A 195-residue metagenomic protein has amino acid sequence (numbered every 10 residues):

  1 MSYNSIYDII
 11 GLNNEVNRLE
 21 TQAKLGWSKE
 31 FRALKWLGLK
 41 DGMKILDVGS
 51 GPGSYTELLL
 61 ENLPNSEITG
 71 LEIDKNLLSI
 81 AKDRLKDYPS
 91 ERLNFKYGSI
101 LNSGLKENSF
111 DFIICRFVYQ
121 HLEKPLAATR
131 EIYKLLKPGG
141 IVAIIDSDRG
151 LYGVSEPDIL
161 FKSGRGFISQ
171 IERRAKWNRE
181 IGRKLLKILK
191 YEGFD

Functional and structural regions predicted by a protein language model:
Y3-W27: Class I SAM-dependent methyltransferase Rossmann-like catalytic core, especially the SAM/SAH-binding loop
K24-D41, L58: Conserved alpha-helix/loop element of class I SAM-dependent methyltransferases that forms part of the SAM/SAH-binding
L46, P52-N102: Class I SAM-dependent methyltransferase SAM/SAH-binding core
L101-F112: A short acidic, Gly/Pro-enriched loop at the edge of an enzyme's catalytic core that lines a small-molecule cofactor
D111-P125: A short SAM/SAH-binding and catalytic strip from SAM-dependent methyltransferases
L126-I141: A short glycine-rich, Lys/Arg-flanked "PGG" loop and its adjoining helix->strand segment in the class I
A143-D195: Conserved catalytic/acceptor-binding region of the Class I
